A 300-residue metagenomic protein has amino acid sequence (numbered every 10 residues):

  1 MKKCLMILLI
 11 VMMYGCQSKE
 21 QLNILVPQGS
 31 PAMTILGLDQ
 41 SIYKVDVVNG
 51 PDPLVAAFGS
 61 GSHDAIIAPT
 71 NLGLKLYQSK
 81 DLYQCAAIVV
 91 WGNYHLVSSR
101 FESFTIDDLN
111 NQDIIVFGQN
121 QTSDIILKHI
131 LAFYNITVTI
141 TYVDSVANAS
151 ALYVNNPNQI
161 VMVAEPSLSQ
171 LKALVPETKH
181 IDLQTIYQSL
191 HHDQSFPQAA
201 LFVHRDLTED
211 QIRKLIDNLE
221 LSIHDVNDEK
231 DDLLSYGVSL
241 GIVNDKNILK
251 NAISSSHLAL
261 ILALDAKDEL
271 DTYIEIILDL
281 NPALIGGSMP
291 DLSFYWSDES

Functional and structural regions predicted by a protein language model:
K2-I7: Sec-dependent signal peptide recognition, specifically the positively charged N-region followed immediately by
M13-G15: C-terminal motif of bacterial Sec signal peptides marking the signal peptidase cleavage site
Q17-K19: Bacterial signal peptide processing site
Q21-K128, A132-Y134, T141, Q159 (+1 more regions): Short, glycine-/small- and polar/acidic-enriched structural segments that line small-molecule recognition paths
I88-S98, E177-R205, A252-S256, L292-E299: Periplasmic-binding protein-like
S145-Y236: Pocket-lining segment of extracytoplasmic ligand-binding domains
D206-L280: Secondary-structure end/capping motifs
D271-S300: Conserved C-terminal helix/tail region of periplasmic/extracytoplasmic solute-binding proteins
